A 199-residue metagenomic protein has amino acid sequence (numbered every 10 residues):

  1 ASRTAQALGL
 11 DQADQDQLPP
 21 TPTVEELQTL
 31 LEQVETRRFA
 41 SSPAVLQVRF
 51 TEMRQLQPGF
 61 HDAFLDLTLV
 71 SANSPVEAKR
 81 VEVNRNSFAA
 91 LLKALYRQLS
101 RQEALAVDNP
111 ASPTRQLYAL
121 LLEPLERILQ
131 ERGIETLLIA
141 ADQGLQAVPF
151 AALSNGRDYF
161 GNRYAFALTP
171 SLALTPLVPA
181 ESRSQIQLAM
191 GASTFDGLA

Functional and structural regions predicted by a protein language model:
A1-Y164, L174-L177, S182-Q187: Domain-scale, conserved, charged regions that form catalytic cores and adjacent regulatory/interaction surfaces
F60, L198-A199: Short, polar loop/linker segments at the starts of domains and inter-domain junctions
S184-L198: Short glycine-rich His-centered loop
